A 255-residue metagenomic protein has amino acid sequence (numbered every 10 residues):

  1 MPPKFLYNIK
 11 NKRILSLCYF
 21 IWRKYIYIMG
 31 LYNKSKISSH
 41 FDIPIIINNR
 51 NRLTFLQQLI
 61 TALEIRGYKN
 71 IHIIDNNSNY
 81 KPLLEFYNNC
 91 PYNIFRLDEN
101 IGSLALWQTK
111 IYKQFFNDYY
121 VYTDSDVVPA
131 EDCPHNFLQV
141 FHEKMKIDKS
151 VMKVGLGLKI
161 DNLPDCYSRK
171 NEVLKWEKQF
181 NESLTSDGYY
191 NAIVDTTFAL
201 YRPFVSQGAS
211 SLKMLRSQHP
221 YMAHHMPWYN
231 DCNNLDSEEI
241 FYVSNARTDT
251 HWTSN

Functional and structural regions predicted by a protein language model:
P2-T61: N-proximal low-complexity "stem/linker" segments adjacent to membrane-targeting elements
R13, L17-I28, N171-N255: C-terminal catalytic/acceptor-binding lobe
T61-N70: Short, acidic, metal-binding catalytic loop of nucleotide-sugar glycosyltransferases
I74-L84: A conserved acidic beta->alpha catalytic loop
N76, T123-D126: Active-site acidic Asp-centered loop
Y87-G102: Conserved donor nucleotide-binding strand/loop of the catalytic core
G102-L106, I111-K113, V128-M214: Conserved catalytic core of nucleotide-sugar-dependent glycosyltransferases
Y120: Short aromatic/hydrophobic "clamp" motif used to bind/position activated sugar donors
